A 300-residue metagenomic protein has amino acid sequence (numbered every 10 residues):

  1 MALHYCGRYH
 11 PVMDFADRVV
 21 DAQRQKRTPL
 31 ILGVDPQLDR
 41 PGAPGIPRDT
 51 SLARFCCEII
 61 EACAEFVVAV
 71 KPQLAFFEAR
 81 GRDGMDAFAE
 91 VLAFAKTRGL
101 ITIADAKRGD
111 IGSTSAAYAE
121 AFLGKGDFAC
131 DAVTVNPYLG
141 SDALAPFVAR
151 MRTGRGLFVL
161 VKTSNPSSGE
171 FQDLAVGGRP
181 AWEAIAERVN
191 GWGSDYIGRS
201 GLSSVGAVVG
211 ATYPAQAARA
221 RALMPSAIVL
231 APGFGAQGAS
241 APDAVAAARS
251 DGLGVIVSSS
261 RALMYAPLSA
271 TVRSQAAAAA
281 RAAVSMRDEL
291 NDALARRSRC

Functional and structural regions predicted by a protein language model:
Y9-E90, F94-T97, I101-I103, T271-N291 (+1 more regions): Conserved N-terminal beta1-alpha1 strand-loop-helix module at the mouth
Q23-Q25, I60-F66, L92-T97, V148-T153 (+2 more regions): Acidic (Asp/Glu)-rich catalytic clusters
K26-L30, E65-V68, R98-L100, A129-D131 (+4 more regions): Short, well-ordered coil/turn segments that N-cap beta-strands
L32, V70, D105, V133 (+2 more regions): Conserved, mostly hydrophobic/aromatic
Q37, A106, D110-V208: Conserved anion-binding
A79-F94, I111-A116, L139-R152, T212-A220 (+1 more regions): Active-site-adjacent beta->alpha loops and helix N-cap segments on the catalytic face of soluble alpha/beta enzymes
A207, A211-S258, A262-A266: A C-terminal functional module that forms or caps the active site or interfaces directly with catalytic machinery
